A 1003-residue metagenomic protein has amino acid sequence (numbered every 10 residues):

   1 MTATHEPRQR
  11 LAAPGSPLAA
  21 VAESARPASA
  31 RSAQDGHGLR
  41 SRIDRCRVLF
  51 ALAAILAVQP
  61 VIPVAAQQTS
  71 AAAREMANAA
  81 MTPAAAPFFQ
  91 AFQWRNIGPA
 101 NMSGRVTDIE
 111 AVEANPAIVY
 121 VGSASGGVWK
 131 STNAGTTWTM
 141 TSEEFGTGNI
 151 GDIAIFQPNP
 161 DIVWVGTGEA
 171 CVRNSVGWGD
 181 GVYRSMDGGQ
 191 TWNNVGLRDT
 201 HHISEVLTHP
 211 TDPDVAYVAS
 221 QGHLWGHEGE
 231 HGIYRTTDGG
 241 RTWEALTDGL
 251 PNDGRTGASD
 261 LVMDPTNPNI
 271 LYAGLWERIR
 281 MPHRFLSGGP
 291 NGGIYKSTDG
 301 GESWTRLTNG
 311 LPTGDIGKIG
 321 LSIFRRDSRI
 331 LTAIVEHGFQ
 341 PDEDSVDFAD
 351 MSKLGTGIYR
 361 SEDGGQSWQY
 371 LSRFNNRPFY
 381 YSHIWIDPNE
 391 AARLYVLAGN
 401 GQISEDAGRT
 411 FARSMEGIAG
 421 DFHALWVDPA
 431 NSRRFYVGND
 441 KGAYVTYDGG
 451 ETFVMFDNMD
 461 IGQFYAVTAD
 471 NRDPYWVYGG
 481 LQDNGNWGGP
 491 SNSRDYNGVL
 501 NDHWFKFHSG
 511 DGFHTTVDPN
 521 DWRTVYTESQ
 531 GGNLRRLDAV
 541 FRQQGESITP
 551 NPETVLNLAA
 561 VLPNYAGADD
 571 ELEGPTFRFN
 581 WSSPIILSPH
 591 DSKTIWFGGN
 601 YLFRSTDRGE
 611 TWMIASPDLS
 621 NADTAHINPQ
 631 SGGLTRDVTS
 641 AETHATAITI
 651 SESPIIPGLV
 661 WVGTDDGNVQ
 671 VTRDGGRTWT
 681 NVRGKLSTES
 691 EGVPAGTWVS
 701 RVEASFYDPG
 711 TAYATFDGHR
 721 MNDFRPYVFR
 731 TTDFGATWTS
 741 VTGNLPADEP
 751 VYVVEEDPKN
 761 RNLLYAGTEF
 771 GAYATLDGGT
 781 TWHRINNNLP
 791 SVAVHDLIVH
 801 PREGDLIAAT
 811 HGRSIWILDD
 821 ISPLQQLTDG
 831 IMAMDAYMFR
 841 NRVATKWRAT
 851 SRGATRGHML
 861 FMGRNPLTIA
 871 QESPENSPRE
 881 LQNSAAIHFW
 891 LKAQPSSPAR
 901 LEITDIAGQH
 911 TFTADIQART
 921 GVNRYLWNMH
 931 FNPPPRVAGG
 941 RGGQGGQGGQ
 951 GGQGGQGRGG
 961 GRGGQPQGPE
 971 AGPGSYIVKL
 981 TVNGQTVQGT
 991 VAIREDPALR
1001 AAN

Functional and structural regions predicted by a protein language model:
M1-R45: N-terminal secretory signal peptides that target proteins for export/translocation
S41, R47-P60: Bacterial N-terminal signal peptides
V61-A66: Sec/Tat signal peptide C-region and signal peptidase I cleavage site
Q67-S873, Q882-N883, W890, Q894: Beta-propeller blade termini and top-face loops
R535-L537, I887-L891, P895-I906, S975-K979: Beta-strand-rich binding/interaction modules
H910-G972: Glycine-centered tight-turn motifs at strand-turn-strand junctions
P933-R936, T981-G989: Short acidic/polar inter-strand loop motif in beta-rich domains
T990-A998: Short beta-strand edge segments in extracellular beta-sheet folds
